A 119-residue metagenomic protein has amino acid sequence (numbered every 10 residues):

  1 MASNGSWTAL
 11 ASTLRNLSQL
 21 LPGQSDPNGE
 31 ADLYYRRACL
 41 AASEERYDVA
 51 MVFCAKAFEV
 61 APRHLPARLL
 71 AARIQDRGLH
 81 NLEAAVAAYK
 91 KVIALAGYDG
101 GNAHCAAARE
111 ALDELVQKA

Functional and structural regions predicted by a protein language model:
N16-L33: TPR-adjacent "capping" and linker segments in tetratricopeptide-repeat scaffold/adaptor proteins
S25, F58-E59, I93-A94: Conserved structural position within tetratricopeptide repeats
N28-A42, L69: Alpha-helical tetratricopeptide repeat
A42, Q75-D76, Q117: Specific register positions within alpha-helical solenoid repeats of the TPR/Sel1-like families, i.e., one
A67, G101-N102, A108: TPR alpha-solenoid repeat register
R77-H80, G100, D113: Short coil/turn linking the two alpha-helices of tandem helical-hairpin repeats
